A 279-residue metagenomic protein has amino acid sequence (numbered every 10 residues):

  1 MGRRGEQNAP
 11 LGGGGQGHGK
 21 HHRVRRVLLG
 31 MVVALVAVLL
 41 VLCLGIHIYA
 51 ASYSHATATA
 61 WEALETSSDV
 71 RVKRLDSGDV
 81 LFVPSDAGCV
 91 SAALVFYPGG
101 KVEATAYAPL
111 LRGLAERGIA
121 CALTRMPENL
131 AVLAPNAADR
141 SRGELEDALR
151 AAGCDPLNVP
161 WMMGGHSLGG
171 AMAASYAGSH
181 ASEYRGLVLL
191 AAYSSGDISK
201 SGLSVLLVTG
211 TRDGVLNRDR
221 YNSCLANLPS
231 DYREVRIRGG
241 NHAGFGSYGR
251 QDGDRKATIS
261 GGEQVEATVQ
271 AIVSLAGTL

Functional and structural regions predicted by a protein language model:
G2, G15-D69: N-terminal membrane-anchoring alpha-helices
V90-G99: Short beta-strand element of the alpha/beta-hydrolase
L110, L216-A226: Short alpha-helix in the alpha/beta-hydrolase fold that links the catalytic acid
L111-V132: Conserved alpha/beta-hydrolase
G164-A173: Gly/Ala-rich beta-loop-alpha elbow adjacent to hydrolase catalytic centers
S182-S194: A conserved short beta-strand
L207-T209: Short beta-strand/loop motif that positions the catalytic acidic residue of the alpha/beta-hydrolase fold
C224-L279: C-terminal catalytic-base region of ester-bond hydrolases, centering on the histidine of the charge-relay
